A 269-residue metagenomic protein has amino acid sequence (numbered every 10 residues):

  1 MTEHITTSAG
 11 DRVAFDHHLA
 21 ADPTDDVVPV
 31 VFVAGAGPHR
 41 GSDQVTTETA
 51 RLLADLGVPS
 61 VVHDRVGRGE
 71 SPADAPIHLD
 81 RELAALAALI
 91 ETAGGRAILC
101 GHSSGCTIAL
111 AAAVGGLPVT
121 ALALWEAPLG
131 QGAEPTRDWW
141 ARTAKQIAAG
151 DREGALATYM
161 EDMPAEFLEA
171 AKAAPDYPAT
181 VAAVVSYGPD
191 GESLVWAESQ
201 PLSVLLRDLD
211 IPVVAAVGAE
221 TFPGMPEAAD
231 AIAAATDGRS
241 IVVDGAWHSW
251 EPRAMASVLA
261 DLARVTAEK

Functional and structural regions predicted by a protein language model:
D25-G35: Short beta-strand element of the alpha/beta-hydrolase
A36-A50: The serine-hydrolase catalytic nucleophile loop
D43, D64-L79: Glycine-rich "HGGG/HGxG" loop immediately N-terminal to the catalytic nucleophile of the alpha/beta-hydrolase
A50-E70: Conserved alpha/beta-hydrolase
R81-A97: Conserved acidic catalytic loop of the alpha/beta-hydrolase fold
T107-A149: Flexible "cap/lid" loop of the alpha/beta hydrolase fold
A179-A233, V242-G245, W250: Conserved serine/cysteine hydrolase catalytic core
D237-K269: Catalytic active-site module of serine/aspartate enzymes centered on a nucleophile-bearing elbow/loop
